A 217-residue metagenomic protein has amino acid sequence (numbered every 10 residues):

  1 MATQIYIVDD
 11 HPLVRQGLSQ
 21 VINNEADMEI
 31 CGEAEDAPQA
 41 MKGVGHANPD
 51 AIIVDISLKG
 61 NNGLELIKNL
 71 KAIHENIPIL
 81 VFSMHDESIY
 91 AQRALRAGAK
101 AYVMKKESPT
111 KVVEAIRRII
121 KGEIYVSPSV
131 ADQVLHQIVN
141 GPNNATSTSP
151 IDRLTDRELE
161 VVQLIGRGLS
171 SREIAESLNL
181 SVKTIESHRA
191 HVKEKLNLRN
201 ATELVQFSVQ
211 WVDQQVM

Functional and structural regions predicted by a protein language model:
D27-E35, G43, L198: Short hydrophobic/Thr-rich beta-strand motif most characteristic of the beta2 strand and flanking loop of CheY-like
E33, L58-N61: Residue-level signal for the "D+5" position in two-component response regulator receiver
D36-Q39, N62-E65: Acidic catalytic/metal-coordinating carboxylates
D55, S83: Active-site residues of response regulator receiver
L64-N76: Short amphipathic alpha-helix used as the core "switch/output" element in two-component signaling
I89-R96, K100-A101, K105-D156, E160 (+2 more regions): Short, flexible helix-to-coil linker/hinge segments that flank and couple to helix-turn-helix
S147-K183: Helix-turn-helix DNA-binding segment
A190-M217: Basic, Lys/Arg-enriched C-terminal extension of HTH/homeodomain DNA-binding domains
